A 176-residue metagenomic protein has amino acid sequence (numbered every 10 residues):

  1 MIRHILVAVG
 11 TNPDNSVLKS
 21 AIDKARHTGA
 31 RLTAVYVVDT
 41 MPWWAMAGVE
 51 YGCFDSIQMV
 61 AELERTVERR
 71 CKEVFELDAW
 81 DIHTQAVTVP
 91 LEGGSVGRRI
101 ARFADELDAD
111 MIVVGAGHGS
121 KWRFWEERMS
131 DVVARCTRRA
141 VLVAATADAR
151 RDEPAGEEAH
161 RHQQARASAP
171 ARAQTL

Functional and structural regions predicted by a protein language model:
M1-C53, C136, Q163-L176: Small/aliphatic-rich secondary-structure junction motif
V7-V9, V35-V37, V87, V114-G115 (+1 more regions): Conserved beta-strand segments of the P-loop GTPase G domain that flank and frequently precede/overlap
P13, F75-I112, D131, D148-R151 (+1 more regions): Structural beta-alpha unit
V17-L18, W44-A47, G94-R98, F124-W125 (+1 more regions): Short, well-ordered secondary-structure micro-motifs
V38-M41, G117-G119, T146-A149: Short beta-alpha junction loops
G52-R69: A short acidic, glycine-rich active-site loop that binds or catalyzes chemistry on phosphate/adenosine moieties
M111-R135, R150-D152: Glycine-rich, Arg-bearing micro-motifs that act as flexible, cationic patches
R139-P154: Short, flexible loop segments at boundaries between secondary-structure elements
